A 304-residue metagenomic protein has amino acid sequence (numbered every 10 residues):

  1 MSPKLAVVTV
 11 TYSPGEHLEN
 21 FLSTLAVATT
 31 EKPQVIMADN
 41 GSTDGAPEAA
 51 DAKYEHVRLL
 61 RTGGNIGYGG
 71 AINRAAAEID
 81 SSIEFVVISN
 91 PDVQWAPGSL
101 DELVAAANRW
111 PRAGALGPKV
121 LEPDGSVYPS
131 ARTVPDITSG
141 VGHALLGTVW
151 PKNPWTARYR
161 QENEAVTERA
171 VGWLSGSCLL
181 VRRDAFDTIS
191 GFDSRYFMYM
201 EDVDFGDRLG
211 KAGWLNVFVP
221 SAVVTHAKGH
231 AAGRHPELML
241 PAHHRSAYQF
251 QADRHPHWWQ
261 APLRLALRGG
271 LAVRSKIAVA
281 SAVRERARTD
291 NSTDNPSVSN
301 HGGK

Functional and structural regions predicted by a protein language model:
S23-K32: Short, acidic, metal-binding catalytic loop of nucleotide-sugar glycosyltransferases
T24, D39-P47, G64, A96: A conserved acidic beta->alpha catalytic loop
R61-S81, E102: Glycine-rich, basic loop-to-helix element that forms the pyrophosphate-binding segment of sugar-nucleotide handling
S82-Q94: Short beta-strand-to-loop acidic/aromatic patch adjacent to the donor-nucleotide binding site
Q94-P129: Conserved donor NDP-sugar-binding/catalytic core segment of glycosyltransferases
P135-V171: Short, flexible, basic/aromatic active-site loop/helix in glycosyltransferases
N163-V223: A short, conserved alpha-helix in the catalytic core of glycosyltransferases
D204-E285: Active-site-adjacent helix/loop segment of glycosyltransferases that harbors family-specific signature motifs
